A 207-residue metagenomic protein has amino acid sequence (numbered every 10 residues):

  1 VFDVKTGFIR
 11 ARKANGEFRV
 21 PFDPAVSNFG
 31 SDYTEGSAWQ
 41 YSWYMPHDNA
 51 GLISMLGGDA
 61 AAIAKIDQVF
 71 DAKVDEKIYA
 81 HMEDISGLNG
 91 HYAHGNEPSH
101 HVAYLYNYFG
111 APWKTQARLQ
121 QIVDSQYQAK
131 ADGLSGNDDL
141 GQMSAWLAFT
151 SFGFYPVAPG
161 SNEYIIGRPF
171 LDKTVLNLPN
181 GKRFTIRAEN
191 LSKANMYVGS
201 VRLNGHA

Functional and structural regions predicted by a protein language model:
V1-T185, E189-N190: Active-site core of glycosidic bond-cleaving carbohydrate-active enzymes
P179, R202-H206: Short strand-turn-strand beta-turns centered on an Asx-Gly dipeptide
A194-L203: Beta-strand-rich binding/interaction modules
